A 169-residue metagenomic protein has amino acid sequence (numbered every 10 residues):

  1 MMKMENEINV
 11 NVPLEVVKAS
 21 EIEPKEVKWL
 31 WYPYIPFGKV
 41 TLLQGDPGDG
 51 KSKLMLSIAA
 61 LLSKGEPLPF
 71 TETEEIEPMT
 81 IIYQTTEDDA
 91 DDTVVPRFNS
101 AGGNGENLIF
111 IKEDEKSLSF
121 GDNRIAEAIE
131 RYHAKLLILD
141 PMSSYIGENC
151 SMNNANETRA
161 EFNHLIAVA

Functional and structural regions predicted by a protein language model:
M1-N9: Short, small/acidic-rich helices and loops at N termini and domain boundaries of DNA replication/processing enzymes
I8-N11, E26, L30-Y32, P47-D49 (+3 more regions): Conserved inter-motif catalytic segment of the P-loop NTP-binding fold
V16-K18: OB-fold nucleic-acid-binding modules
P36: Residues immediately N-terminal to the Walker A/P-loop in ABC ATPase nucleotide-binding domains
V40: Walker A (P-loop) ATP-phosphate-binding motif of ABC ATPase nucleotide-binding domains
Q44: Residues at the beta-strand->loop junction immediately N-terminal to the Walker
L54, I58: Hydrophobic positions on the alpha1 helix immediately C-terminal to the Walker A/P-loop
S63: Gly/Ala-rich phosphate-binding loop of Rossmann-like dinucleotide-binding domains, activating on the conserved
